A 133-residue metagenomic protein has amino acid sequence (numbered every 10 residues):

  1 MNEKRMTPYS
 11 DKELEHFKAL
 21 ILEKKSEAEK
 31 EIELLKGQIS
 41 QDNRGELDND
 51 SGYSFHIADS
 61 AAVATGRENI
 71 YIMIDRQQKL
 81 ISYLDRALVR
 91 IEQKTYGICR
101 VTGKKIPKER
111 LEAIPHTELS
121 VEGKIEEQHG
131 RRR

Functional and structural regions predicted by a protein language model:
M1-R90, R133: Interaction interfaces in information-processing and related assembly proteins
I21, G103, K124: Cys/His-coordinated zinc-binding microdomains
Q78, Y96, T117: Residues immediately within or flanking Cys/His clusters that coordinate Zn2+ in small zinc-binding modules
V89, K105-P107, Q128: Short functional micro-motifs and their immediate structural scaffolds
I91-G97: Glycine-centered tight-turn and secondary-structure capping sites
C99-G103, S120: Short cysteine-rich clusters marking metal-coordination/redox-active sites
A113-I125: Cysteine-rich micro-motifs
I125-R133: Short Fe-S-cluster ligation motifs
